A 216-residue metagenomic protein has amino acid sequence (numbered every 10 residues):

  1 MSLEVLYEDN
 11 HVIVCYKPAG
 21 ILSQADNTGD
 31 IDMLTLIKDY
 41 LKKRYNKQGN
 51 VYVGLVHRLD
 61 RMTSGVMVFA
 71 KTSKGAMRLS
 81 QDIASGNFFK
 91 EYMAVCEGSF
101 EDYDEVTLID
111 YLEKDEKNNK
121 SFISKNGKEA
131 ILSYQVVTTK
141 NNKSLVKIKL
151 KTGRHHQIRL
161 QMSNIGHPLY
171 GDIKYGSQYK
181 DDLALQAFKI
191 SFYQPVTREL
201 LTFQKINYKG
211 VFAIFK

Functional and structural regions predicted by a protein language model:
M1-K216: RNA pseudouridine synthases
